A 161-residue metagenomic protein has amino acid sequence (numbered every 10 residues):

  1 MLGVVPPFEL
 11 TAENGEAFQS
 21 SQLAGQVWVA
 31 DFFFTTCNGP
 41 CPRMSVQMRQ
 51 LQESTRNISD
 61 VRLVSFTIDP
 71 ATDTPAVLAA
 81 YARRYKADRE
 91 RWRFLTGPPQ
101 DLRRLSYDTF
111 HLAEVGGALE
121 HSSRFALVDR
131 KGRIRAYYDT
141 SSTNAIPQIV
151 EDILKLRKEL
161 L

Functional and structural regions predicted by a protein language model:
M1-T11, L156-L161: N-terminal targeting signals for export/organelle localization
V5-P6, W28, S122-R124: Short loop/turn microsegments at loop-to-beta-strand junctions
F8-W28, Q52-T55: A short beta-strand-turn-helix
F18-M48: Short active-site neighborhood of thiol/selenol oxidoreductases, capturing the structured segment around
D31-F33, S65, L127: Structural cue for short, hydrophobic secondary-structure segments
R43-L105: Structural microenvironment flanking redox-active thiols in thiol-disulfide oxidoreductases
G116-L161: Thiol-/selenol-based redox modules, centered on thioredoxin-like and closely related oxidoreductase domains
